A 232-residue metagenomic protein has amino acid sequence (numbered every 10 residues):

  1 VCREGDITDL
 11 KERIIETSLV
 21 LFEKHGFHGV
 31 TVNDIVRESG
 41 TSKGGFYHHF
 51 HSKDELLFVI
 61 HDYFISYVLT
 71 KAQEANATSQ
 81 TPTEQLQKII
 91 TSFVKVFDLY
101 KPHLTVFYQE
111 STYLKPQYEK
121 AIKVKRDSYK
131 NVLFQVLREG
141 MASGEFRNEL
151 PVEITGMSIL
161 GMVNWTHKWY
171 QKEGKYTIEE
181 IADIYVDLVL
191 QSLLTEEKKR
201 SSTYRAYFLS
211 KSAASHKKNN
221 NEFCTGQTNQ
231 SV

Functional and structural regions predicted by a protein language model:
C2, R13, L21-E55, V59: Helix-turn-helix
T17-L21, V96, M162: Short amphipathic alpha-helical elements of helix-turn-helix/winged-helix folds
F50, Q109-L114: Short helix-capping/turn signature of helix-turn-helix
V59, E74-H103, V152, G156-I159 (+2 more regions): Hydrophobic alpha-helical connector segments
S66-L69, Q73, Q117-S143, E153-M157 (+1 more regions): Amphipathic alpha-helical packing segments from all-alpha helical-bundle domains
L104-Q109, M141-D187, E196-H216, C224: Hydrophobic/aromatic-rich alpha-helical bundle segments in the mid-to-C-terminal region
T225-Q230: Short, intrinsically disordered C-terminal tails of secreted or membrane-associated proteins
